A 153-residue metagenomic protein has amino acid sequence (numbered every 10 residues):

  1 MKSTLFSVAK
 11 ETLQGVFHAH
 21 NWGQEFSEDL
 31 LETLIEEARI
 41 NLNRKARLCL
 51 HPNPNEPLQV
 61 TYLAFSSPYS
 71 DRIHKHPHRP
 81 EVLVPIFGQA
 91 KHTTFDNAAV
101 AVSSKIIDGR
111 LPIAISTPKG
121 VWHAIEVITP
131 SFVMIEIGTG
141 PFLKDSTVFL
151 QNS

Functional and structural regions predicted by a protein language model:
M1-P57, S103-D108: A short, N-terminal "cap"/entry segment at the start of jelly-roll beta-barrel domains of the cupin/DSBH fold
N55-E56, H78, P130: Short strand-connecting beta-turns/loops that link adjacent beta-strands
N55-S70: Conserved double-stranded beta-helix
Y62-L63, H74-K75, P80-P85, A114-I115 (+1 more regions): His/acidic/aromatic-lined binding-pocket segments of jelly-roll/cupin-type domains and related regulatory beta-sandwich
S66-P68, I107-P130, I137: Conserved metal-binding segment of the jelly-roll/cupin
S67, P77-N97: Glycine- and acidic-residue-biased ligand/ion/polar-headgroup-sensing regions
H78, F95-I113: Extended, positively charged loop/linker patches that create polyanion-binding surfaces
A98-A101, K105, A124-S153: Double-stranded beta-helix
